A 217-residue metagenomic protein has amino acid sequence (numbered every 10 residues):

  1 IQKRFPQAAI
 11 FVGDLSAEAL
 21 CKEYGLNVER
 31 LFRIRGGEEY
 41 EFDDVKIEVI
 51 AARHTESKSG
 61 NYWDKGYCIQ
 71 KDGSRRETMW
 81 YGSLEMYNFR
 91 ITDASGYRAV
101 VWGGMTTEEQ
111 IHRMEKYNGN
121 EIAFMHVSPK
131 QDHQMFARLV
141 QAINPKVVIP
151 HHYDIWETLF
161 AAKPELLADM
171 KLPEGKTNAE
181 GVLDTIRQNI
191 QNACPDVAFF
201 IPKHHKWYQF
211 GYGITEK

Functional and structural regions predicted by a protein language model:
I1-P6, E115-N118, L139-N144: Short, conserved loop/helix-junction motifs that constitute active-site signature segments in enzyme catalytic cores
I1-Y40, K46, A51-G60: Active-site HxH/HxHxD metal-binding segment of metal-dependent hydrolases
A9, Y24-F42, A137-K217: Binuclear metal-ion centers of metallo-dependent hydrolases, dominated by the metallo-beta-lactamase
F11-D14, V100-M105, A123-S128, V148-Y153 (+1 more regions): Active-site neighborhood of phospho(di)ester-bond hydrolases with catalytic His/Asp-centered motifs
L20, S57, Q110, H133 (+1 more regions): Glycine/Thr-rich phosphate-binding loops of Rossmann-like dinucleotide-binding domains
V28-R30, M125-H133: Active-site glycine- and acidic-residue-rich loops that bind and position anionic ligands or nucleotide-like cofactors
I34-N118, K203-K217: Core dinuclear metal-dependent hydrolase active-site scaffold
T107-I111, D132-L139: Alpha-helical scaffolding within the catalytic cores of extracellular/periplasmic polymer-degrading hydrolases
